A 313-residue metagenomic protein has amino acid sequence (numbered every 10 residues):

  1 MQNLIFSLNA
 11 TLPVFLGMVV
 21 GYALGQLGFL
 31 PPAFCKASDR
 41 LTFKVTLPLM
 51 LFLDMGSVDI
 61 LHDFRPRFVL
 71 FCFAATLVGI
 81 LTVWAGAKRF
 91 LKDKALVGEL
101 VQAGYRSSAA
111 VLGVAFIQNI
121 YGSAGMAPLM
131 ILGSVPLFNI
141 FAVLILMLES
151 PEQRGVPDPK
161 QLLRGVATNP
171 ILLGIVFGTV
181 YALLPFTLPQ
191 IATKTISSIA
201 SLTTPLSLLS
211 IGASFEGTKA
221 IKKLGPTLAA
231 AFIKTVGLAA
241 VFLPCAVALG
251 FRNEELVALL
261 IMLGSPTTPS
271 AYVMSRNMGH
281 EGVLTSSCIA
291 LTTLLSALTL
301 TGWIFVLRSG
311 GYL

Functional and structural regions predicted by a protein language model:
M1-L313: Alpha-helical transmembrane segments of multi-pass small-molecule/ion transporters
